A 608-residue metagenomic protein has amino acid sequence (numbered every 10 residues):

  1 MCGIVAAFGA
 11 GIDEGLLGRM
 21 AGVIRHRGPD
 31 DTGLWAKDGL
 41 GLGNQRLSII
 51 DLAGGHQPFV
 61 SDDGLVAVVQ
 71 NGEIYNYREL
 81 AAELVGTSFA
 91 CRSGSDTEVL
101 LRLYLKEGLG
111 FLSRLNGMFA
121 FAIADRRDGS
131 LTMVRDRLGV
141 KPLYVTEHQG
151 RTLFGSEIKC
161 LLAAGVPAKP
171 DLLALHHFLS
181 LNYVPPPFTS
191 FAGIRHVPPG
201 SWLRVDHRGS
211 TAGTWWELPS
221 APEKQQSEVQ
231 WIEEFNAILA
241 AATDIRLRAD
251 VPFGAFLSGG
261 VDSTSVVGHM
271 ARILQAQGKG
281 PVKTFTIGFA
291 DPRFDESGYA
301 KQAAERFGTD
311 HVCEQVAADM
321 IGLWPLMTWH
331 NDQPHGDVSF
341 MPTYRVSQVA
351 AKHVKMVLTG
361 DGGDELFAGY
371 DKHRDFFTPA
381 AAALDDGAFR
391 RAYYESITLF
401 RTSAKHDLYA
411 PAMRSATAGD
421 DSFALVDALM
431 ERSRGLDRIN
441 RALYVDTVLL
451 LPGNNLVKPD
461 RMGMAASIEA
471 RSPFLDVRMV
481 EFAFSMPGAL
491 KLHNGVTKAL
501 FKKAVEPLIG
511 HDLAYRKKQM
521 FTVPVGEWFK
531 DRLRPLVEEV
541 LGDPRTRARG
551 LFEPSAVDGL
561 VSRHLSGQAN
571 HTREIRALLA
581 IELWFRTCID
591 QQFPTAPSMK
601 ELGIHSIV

Functional and structural regions predicted by a protein language model:
M1, A163-V166, A192-P199, G209-S210 (+3 more regions): Adenosyl-5′-phosphate
M1-N331, T343, S347, E506-P507 (+6 more regions): Cysteine-centered catalytic environments shared across enzyme families
D31, P142, S263, G363 (+2 more regions): Short hydrophobic/aromatic residue motifs in ordered secondary structure
T309, Q333, K355, L451: Short glycine/serine/threonine/alanine-rich loop segments
T328-H330, D371-T378, T595-A596: Short secondary-structure boundary/capping segments
D332-S339: Short, flexible loop segments at the rims of nucleotide/cofactor-binding pockets, characterized by
V354-D364, A368-Y370: Short acidic/histidine-rich active-site segments
F367-Y393: A mobile, often basic/glycine-rich helix-loop segment that functions as the active-site lid/recognition loop
